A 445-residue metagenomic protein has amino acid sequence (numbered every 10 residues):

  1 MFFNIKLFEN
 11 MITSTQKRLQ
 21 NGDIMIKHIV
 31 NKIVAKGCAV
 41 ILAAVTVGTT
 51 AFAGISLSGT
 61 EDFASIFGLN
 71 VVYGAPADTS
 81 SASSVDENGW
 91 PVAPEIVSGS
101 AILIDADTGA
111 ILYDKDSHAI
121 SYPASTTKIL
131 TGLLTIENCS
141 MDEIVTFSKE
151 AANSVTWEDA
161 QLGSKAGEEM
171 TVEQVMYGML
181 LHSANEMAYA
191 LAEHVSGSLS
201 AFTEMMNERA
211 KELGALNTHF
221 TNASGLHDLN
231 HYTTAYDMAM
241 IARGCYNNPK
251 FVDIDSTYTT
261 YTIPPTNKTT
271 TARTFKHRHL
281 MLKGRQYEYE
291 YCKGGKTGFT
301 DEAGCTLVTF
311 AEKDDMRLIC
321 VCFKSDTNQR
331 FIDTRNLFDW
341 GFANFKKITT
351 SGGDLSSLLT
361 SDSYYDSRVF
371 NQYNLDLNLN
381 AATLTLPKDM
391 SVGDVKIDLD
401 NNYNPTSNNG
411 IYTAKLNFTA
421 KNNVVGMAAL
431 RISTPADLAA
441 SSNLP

Functional and structural regions predicted by a protein language model:
M1-D62, P445: Gram-positive cell-envelope targeting signals
T46, S58-S83, G89, A106 (+4 more regions): Membrane-proximal envelope biogenesis segments
A53-Y236, M240-P249: Active-site-adjacent loops and short helices of periplasmic peptidoglycan-processing enzymes
A215-L216, L229-Y232, Y236-D237, A242-P445: Domain-terminus/edge residues, biased toward the C-terminal soluble/receptor-binding domains of extracytoplasmic
